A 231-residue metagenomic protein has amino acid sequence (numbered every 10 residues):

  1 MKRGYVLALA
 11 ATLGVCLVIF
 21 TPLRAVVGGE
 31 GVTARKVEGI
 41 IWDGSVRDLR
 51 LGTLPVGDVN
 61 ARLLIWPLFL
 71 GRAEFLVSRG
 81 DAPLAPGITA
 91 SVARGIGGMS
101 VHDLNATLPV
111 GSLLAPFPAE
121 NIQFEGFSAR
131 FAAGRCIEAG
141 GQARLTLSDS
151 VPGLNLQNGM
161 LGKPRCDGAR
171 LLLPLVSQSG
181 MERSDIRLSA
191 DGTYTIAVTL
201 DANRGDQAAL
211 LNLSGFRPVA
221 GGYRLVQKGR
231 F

Functional and structural regions predicted by a protein language model:
K2-L7, E30, M160-F231: Extended terminal
K2-P22: Hydrophobic membrane-insertion alpha-helices, especially the h-region of bacterial N-terminal signal peptides
V15-D43: Short glycine/proline- and aromatic-enriched beta-strand/turn motifs that initiate or cap beta-hairpins
I19-L23, P109, Q207: Generic structural signal for alpha-helix starts
P22-E30, R50-L54, L76-A82, D149-L156 (+1 more regions): Short, solvent-exposed secondary-structure boundary motifs
V32-A129: N-terminal beta-strand/beta-hairpin edge segment
P67-S78, I96-D103, I137-A143, L172-P174 (+1 more regions): Short, well-ordered strand-loop elements centered on a beta-strand within folded domains, enriched for acidic residues
A90-R94, S100-L173, S177-Q178: Elongated, acidic membrane-bridging lipid-handling scaffolds and related periplasm/extracellular "bridge/tunnel" systems
